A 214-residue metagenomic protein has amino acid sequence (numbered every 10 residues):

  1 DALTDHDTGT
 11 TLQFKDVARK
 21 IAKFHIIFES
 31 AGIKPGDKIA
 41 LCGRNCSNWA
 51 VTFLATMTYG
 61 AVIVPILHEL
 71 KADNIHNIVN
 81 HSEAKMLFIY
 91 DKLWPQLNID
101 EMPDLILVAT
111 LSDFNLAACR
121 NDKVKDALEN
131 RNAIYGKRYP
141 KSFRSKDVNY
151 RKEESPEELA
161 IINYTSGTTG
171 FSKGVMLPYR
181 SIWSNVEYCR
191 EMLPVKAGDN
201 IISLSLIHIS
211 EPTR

Functional and structural regions predicted by a protein language model:
A2-L54, K71-H76, L177-R180: Conserved AMP-binding/adenylate-forming core of the ANL superfamily
T10, I162-G174, I209: Conserved adenylation A10 loop of the ANL superfamily
A18-K23, R144, P156, V175-K196 (+1 more regions): Conserved structural elements of the adenylate-forming
I39, T56, L87, L159 (+2 more regions): Conserved S/T- and glycine-rich ATP-binding loop of Class I adenylate-forming
F53-Y59, H81: Short hydrophobic alpha-helices that are characteristic scaffold elements of the AMP-binding
H68-D100, N185-I202: Conserved ATP-dependent adenylate/AMP-binding module captured primarily in the ANL superfamily
L128-Y164, F171, P194-N200: Conserved pre-ATP/AMP-binding loop-to-beta segment of ANL
S205-T213: Residue-level detector of conserved catalytic or cofactor/ligand-binding positions in enzyme active sites
